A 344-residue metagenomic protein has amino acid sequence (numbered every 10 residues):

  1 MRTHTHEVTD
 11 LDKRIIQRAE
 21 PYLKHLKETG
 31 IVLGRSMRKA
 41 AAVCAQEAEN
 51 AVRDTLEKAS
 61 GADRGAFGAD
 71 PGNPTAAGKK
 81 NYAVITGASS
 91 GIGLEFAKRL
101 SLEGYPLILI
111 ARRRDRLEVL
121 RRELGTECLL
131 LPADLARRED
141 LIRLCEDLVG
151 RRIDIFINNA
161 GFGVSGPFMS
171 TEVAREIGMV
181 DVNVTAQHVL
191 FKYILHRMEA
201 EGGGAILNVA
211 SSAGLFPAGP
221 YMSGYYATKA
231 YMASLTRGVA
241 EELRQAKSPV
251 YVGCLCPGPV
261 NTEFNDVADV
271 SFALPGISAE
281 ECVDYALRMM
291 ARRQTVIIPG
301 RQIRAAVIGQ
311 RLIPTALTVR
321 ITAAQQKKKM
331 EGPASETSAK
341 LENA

Functional and structural regions predicted by a protein language model:
S89-S90: Conserved glycine-rich cofactor-binding loop
E103-E118: Conserved glycine-rich Rossmann-like NAD(P)H-binding loop of the short-chain dehydrogenase/reductase
N159-V164: Conserved NAD(P)H cofactor-binding loop of Rossmann-fold oxidoreductase domains
P167-F168, R175-V180: Substrate-binding pocket helix/loop in short-chain dehydrogenase/reductase
F191, T228: Active-site helix of classical SDR
S211: Residue(s) in the substrate-gating loop at a strand-loop-helix junction that position the organic substrate next
C254, S271-V307: C-terminal helical subdomain
